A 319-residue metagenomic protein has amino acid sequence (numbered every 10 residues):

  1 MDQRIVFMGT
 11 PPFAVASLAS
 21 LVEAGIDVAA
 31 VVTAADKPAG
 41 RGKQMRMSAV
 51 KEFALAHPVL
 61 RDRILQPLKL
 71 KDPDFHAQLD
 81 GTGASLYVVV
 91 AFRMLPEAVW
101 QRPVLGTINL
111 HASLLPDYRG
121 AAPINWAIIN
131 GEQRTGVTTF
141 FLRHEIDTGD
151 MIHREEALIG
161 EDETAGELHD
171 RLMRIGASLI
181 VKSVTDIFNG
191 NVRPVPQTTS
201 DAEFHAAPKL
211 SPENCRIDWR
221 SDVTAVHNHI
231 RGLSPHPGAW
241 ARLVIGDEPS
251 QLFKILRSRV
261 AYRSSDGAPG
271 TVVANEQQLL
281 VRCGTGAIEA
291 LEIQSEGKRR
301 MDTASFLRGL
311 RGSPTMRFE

Functional and structural regions predicted by a protein language model:
M1-P235, P249, S295, D302 (+1 more regions): One-carbon transfer enzymes
D2, W219-E319: An anion-binding loop in the catalytic cleft
